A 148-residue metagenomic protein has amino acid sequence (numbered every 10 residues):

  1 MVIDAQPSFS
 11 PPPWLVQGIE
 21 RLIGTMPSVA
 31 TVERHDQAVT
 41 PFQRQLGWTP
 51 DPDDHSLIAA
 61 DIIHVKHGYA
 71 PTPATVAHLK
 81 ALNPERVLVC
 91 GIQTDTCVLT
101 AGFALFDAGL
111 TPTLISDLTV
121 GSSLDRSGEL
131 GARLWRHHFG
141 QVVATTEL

Functional and structural regions predicted by a protein language model:
M1-I3, S116: Active-site flanking residues adjacent to catalytic metal/cofactor-binding acidic residues
A5-W14: Short acidic, Gly/Ser-rich segments with clustered Asp/Glu that frequently serve as metal-coordination loops in enzyme
S8, G24-P27, F42-L148: Active-site-adjacent betaalpha module
P13-V16, E129: Short, conserved loop/turn and helix-capping segments at secondary-structure boundaries that abut family-defining
L15-T25: N-terminal, charge-rich interaction modules
P27-S28, V32-D36, T40: Early exported N-terminus immediately downstream of N-terminal targeting peptides
